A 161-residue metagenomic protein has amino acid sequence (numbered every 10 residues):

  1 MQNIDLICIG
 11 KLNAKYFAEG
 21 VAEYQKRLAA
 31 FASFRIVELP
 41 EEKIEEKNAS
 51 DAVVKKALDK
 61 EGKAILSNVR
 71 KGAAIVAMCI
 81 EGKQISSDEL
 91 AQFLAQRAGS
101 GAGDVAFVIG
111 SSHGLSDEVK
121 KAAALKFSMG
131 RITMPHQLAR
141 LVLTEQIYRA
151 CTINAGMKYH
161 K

Functional and structural regions predicted by a protein language model:
M1-L28: N-terminal beta1-alpha1 ligand-phosphate binding loop
D5-I7, R35-V37, A106: A structural signal for isolated positions on well-ordered beta-strands in alpha/beta enzyme cores
L12, I80-K83, S111-G114: Short glycine-rich anion-binding loops that position phosphate/pyrophosphate groups of nucleotides and phosphorylated
A30-I44: A short beta-strand-loop structural module common to alpha/beta enzyme folds
A32, G72-A73, A123: Short, well-ordered alpha-helix to beta-strand connector turns
P40-V105: S-adenosyl-L-methionine/SAH cofactor-binding core of RNA-modifying enzymes
G99-V108, G130-H136: Short, acidic/small-residue loops that bind anionic groups at enzyme active sites
H113, D117-K161: Structured adenosyl-cofactor binding patch, chiefly the S-adenosyl-L-methionine
